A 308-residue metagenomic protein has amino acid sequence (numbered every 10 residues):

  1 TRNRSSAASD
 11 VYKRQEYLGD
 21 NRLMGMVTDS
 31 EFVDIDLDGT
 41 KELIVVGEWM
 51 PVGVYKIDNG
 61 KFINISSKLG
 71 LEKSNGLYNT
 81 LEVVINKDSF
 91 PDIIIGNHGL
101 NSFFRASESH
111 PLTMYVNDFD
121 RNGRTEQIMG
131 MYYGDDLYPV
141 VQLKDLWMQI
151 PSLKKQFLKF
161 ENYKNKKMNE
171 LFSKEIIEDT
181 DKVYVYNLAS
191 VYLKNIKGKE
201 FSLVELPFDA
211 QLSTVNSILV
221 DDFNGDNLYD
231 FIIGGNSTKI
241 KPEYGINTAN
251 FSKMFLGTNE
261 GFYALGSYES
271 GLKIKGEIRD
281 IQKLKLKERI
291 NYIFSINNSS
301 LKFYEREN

Functional and structural regions predicted by a protein language model:
T1-A8, Y12: Single conserved hydrophobic/aromatic residue that forms the stacking wall/gate of nucleotide- or nucleobase-binding
R14-M24, I65-G76, F103-A106, R124-G134 (+5 more regions): Short loop/turn motifs that recur once per blade in beta-propeller domains
M26, M50, G76, H110 (+4 more regions): Beta-rich catalytic cores
V27-L37, L77-K87, M114-N117, V215-G225 (+1 more regions): Beta-propeller blade termini
L37-V46, K87-G96, G225-G235, E288-I296: Acidic/hydrophobic-patterned starts of short beta strands in beta-sheet-rich repeat architectures
I57-K61, D120, I196-K199, T258-E260 (+1 more regions): Short loop/turn segments that connect beta-strands within beta-propeller blades
G96-H110, D136-Y184, I233-A249: Short, conserved, GDST-rich strand-edge loop motifs in beta-rich repeat architectures
L212, N216-T258: Loop/turn-rich, solvent-exposed surfaces of beta-rich toroidal or solenoidal domains
